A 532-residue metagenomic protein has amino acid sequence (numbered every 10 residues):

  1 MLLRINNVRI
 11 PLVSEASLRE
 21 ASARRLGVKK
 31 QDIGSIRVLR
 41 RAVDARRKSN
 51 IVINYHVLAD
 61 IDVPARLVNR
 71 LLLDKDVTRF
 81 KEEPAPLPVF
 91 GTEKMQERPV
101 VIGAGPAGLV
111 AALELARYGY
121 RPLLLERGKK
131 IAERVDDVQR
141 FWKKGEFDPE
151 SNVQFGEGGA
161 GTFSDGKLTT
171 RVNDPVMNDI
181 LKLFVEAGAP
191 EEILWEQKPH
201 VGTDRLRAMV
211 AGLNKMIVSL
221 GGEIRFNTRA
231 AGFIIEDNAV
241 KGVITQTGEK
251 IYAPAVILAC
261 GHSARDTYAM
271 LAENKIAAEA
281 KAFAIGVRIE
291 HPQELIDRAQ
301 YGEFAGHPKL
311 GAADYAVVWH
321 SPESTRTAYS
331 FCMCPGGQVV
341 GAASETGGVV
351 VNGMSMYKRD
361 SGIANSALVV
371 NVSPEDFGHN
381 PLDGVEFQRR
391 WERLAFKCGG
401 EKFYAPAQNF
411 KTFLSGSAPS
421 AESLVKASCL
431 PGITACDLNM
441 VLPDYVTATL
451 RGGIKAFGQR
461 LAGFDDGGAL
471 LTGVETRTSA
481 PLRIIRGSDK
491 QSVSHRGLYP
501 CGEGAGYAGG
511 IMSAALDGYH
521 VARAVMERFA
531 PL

Functional and structural regions predicted by a protein language model:
M1-I51, V57-A187, E191-L532: Residues forming the flavin
